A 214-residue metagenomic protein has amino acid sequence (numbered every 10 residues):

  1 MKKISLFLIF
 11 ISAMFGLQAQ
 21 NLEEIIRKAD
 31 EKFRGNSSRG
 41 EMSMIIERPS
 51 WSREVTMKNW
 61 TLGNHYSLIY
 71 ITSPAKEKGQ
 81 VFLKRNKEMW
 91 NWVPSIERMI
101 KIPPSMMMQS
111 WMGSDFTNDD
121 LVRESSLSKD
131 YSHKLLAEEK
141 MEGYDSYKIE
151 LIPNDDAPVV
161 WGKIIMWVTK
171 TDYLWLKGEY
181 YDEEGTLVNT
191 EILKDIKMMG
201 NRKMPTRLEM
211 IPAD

Functional and structural regions predicted by a protein language model:
I4-G16: Sec-dependent N-terminal signal peptides
Q20-S37, S43-I45, S52-R53, K78-V81 (+3 more regions): Flexible, processing/modification-adjacent segments and terminal tails in exported/periplasmic/extracellular proteins
E31-S38, T171, N201-R202: Edge/loop elements at the starts and ends of beta-strands within beta-rich repeat scaffolds
G40, S67-I71, M89-V93, M99-K101 (+4 more regions): Short hydrophobic/aromatic-rich beta-strand segments that constitute the beta-sheet cores of beta-sandwich/beta-barrel
M42-K76: N-terminal, post-signal-peptide region of Sec/Tat-exported proteins
M57-T61, V81-F82, K194-I196: Short, exposed beta-strand/loop patches in secreted or surface proteins that constitute
V122, E142-D214: Gly/Pro-enriched, hydrophobic low-complexity segments that function as extracytoplasmic propeptides/linkers
